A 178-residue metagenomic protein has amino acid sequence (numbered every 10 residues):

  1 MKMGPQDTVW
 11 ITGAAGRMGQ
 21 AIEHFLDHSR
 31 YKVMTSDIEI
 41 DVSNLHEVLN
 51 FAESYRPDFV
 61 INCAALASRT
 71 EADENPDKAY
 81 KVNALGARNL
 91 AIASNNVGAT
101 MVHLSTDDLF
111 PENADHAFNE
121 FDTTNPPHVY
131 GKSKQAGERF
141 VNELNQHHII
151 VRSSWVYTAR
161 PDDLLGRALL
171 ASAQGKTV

Functional and structural regions predicted by a protein language model:
M3, D7-H28: N-terminal Rossmann NAD(P)H-binding glycine-rich loop of SDR-like oxidoreductase domains
T12, S36, V60-A64, M101-D107 (+1 more regions): SDR active-site strand-loop-helix element
D27, Y31-N50: Adenosine-cofactor binding site in Rossmann-like domains, unifying the SAM/SAH pocket of S-adenosylmethionine-dependent
V42-V82: NAD(P)H-binding glycine-rich loop region in Rossmannoid oxidoreductase-like domains and their noncatalytic homologs
L66-R69, E74, L104-P127: Active-site "gating" loop of Rossmann-like NAD(P)-dependent oxidoreductase/epimerase domains
E74-V102: NAD(P)-cofactor binding segment of oxidoreductase domains
S133: Active-site helix of classical SDR
R139-V178: NAD(P)-dependent short-chain dehydrogenase/reductase
